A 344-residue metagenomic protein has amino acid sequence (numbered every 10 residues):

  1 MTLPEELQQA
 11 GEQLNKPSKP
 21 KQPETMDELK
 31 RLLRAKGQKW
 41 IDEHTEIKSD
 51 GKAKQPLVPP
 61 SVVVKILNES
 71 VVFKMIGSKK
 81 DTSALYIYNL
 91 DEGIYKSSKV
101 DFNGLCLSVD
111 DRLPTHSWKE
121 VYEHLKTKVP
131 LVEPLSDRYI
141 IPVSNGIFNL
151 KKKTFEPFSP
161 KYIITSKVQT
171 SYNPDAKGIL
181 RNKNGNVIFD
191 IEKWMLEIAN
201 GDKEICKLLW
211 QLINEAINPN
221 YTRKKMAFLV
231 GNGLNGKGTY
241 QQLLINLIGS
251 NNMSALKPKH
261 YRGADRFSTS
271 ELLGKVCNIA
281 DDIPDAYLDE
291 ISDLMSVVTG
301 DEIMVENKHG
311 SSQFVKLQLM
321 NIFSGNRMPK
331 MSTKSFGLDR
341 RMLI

Functional and structural regions predicted by a protein language model:
P4-L7, G11, V72-V100, F148-G274 (+1 more regions): P-loop NTPase catalytic core of nucleic-acid-dependent motor ATPases
Q8-T165: Intein modules and their embedded homing endonuclease domains
L57-V63, I248, Y287-I303: A short, contiguous, amphipathic alpha-helix enriched in charged residues
A255-A264, S292-S312: Substrate-gripping "pore-loop 1 plus following alpha2 helix"
F267-L273, E306-S324: AAA+/SF3 P-loop NTPase mechanochemical coupling elements
V276-T299, S312-Q313, L317, M331-L338: Conserved AAA+/SF3 P-loop NTPase catalytic/coupling segment centered on the Walker-B
I279, E302-V305, I322-R327: Conserved catalytic/coupling elements of P-loop NTPase cores
L319-T333, L343: Canonical AAA+ ATPase core
